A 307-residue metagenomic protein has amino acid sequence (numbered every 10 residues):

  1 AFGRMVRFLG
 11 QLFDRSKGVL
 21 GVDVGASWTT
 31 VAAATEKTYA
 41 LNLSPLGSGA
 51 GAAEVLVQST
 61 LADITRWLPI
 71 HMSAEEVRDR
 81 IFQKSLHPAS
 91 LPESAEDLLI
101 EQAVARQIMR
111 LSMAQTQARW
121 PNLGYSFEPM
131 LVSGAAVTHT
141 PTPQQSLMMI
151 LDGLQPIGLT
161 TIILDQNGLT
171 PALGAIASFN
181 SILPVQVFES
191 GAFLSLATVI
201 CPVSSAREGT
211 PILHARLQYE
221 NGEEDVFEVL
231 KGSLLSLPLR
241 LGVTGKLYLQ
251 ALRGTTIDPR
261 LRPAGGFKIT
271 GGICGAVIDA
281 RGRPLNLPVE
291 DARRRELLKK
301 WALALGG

Functional and structural regions predicted by a protein language model:
A1-G21, T29-G307: Helical "lid/coupling" subdomains associated with nucleotide-phosphate turnover
